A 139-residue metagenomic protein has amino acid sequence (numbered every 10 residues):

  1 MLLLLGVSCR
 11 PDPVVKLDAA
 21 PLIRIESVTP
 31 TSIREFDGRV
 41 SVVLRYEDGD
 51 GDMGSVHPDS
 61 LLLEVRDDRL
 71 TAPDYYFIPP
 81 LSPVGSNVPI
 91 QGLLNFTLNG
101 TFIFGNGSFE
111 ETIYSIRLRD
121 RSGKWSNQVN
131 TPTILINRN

Functional and structural regions predicted by a protein language model:
M1-L2: Sec-dependent signal peptide recognition, specifically the positively charged N-region followed immediately by
L5-S8: C-terminal motif of bacterial Sec signal peptides marking the signal peptidase cleavage site
R10-P13: Bacterial signal peptide processing site
K16: Cys/His-rich zinc-coordinating "finger/knuckle" motifs
A19-N139: First exposed extracellular module after export/assembly in secreted or surface-exposed proteins
